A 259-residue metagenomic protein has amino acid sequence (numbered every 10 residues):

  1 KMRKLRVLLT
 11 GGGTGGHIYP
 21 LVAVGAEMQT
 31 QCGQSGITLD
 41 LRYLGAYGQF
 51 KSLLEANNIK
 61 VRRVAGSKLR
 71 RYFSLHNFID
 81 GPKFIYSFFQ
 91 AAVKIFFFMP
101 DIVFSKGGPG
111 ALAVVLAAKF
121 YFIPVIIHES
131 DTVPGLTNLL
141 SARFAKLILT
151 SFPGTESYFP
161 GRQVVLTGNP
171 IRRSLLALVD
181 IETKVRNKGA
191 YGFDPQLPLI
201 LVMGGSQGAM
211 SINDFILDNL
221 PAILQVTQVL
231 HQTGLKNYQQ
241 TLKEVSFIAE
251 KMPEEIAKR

Functional and structural regions predicted by a protein language model:
K4-G12, S35-K83, L235-N237: Conserved nucleotide-sugar phosphate-binding/catalytic loop shared by glycosyltransferases and other
H17-L21, P109-V115, A209-F215: Short glycine/serine/threonine-rich phosphate/pyrophosphate-binding segments that cradle anionic phosphate groups
H17-Q31: Short amphipathic alpha-helix
Q29, S35-I37, Q49, L53 (+2 more regions): Donor-nucleotide binding loops and adjacent catalytic segments primarily of GT-B fold Leloir glycosyltransferases
T38-D40, K119-V185: Active-site-proximal region of nucleotide-activated glycan assembly enzymes, centered on histidine/acidic-rich loops
L41-A46, L149-P153, Q228-L235: Short internal beta-strands
G48-S52, F88, P100-Y121: An aromatic- and histidine-rich active-site surface loop
R70-I102, F120: An amphipathic, basic-hydrophobic alpha-helix
